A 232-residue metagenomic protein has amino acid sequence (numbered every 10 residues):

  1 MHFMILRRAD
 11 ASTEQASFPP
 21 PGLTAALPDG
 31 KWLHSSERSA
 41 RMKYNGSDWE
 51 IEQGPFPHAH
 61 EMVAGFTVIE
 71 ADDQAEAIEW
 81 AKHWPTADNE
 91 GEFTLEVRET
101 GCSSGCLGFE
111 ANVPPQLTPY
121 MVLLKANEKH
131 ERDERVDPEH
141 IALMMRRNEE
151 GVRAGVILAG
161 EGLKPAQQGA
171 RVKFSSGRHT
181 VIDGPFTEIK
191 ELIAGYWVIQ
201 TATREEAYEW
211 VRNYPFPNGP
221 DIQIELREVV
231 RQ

Functional and structural regions predicted by a protein language model:
M1-Q232: Conserved, structured core segments of small domains
